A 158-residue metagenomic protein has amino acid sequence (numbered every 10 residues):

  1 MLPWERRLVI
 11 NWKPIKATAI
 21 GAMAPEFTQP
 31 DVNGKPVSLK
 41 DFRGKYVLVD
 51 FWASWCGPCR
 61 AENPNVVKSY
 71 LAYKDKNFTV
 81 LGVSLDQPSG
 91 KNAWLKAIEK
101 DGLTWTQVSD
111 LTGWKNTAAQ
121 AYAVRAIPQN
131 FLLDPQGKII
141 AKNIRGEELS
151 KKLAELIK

Functional and structural regions predicted by a protein language model:
M1-V37: Oxidative protein folding and maturation machinery
P25, P30, L95-F131, P135-Q136: Short, internal strand/loop/helix patches that form the active-site neighborhood or redox-interaction surface
E26-F27, F42, F51, F78 (+1 more regions): Conserved hydrophobic/aromatic "anchor" residues that stabilize well-ordered secondary structure elements
S38-R60, V66: Short active-site neighborhood of thiol/selenol oxidoreductases, capturing the structured segment around
R43-K45, D75, L103, V124: Active-site acidic short loop of glycosyltransferases
A61-D101, T112-A119, K151: Structural microenvironment flanking redox-active thiols in thiol-disulfide oxidoreductases
L132-K158: Thiol-/selenol-based redox modules, centered on thioredoxin-like and closely related oxidoreductase domains
